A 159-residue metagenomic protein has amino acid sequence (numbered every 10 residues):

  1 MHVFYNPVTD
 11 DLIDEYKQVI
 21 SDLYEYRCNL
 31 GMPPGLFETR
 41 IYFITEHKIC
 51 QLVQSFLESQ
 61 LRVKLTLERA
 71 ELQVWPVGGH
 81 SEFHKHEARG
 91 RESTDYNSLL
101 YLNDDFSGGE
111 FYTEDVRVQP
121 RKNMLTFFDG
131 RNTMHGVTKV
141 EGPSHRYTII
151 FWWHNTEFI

Functional and structural regions predicted by a protein language model:
M1-T66: Non-heme Fe(II)/2-oxoglutarate
Q51-I159: Catalytic core of non-heme Fe(II) oxygenases with the double-stranded beta-helix
